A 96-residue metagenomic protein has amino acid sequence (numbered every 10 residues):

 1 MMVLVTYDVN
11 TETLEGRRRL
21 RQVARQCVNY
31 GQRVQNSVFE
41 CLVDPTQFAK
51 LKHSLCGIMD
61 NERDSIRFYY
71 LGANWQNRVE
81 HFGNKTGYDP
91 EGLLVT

Functional and structural regions predicted by a protein language model:
M1-V34, V38, L42, T46-Q47: Extended, hydrophobic alpha-helical segments
R25-V28, K52-G57, V79-F82: Intrinsically disordered, low-complexity boundary segments flanking structured domains
Q35-S65, Y70-G72: Short, intrinsically disordered low-complexity segments
M59-V95: C-terminal structural segments of small proteins and small subunits
